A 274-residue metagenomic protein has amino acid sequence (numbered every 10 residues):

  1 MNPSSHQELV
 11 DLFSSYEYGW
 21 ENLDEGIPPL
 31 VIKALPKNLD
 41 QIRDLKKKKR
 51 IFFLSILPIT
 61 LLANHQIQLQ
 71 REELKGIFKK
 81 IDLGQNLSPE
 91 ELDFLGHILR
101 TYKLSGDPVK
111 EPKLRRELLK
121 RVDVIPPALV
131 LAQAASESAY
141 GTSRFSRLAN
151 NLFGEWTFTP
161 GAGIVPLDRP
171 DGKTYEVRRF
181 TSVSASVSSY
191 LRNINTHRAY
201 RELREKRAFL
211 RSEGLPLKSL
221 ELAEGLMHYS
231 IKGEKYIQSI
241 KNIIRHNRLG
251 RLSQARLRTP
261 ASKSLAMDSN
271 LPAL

Functional and structural regions predicted by a protein language model:
M1-A132, S136-L274: Catalytic cores of secreted/periplasmic lytic hydrolases that degrade extracellular macromolecules
